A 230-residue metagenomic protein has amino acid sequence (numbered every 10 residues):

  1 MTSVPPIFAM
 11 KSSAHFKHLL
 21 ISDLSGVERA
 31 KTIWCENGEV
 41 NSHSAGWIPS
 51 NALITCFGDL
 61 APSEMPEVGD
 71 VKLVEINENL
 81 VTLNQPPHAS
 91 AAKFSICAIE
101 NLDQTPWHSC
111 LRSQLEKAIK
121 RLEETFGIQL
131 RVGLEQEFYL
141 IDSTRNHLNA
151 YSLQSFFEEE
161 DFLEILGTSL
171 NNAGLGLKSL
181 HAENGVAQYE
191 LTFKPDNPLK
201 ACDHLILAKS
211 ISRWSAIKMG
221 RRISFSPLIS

Functional and structural regions predicted by a protein language model:
M1-S179, A201-H204: ATP/Mg2+-dependent ligation/transfer catalytic cores
F94, V186, S230: Conserved glycine-rich FAD pyrophosphate-binding loop
S95-N101, Y189-D196: Short, hydrophobic beta-strand segments
G133, E190-K194, S224-S226: A cross-family glycoside hydrolase active-site/sugar-binding cleft signature
E135-L140, E183-L191: Short, conserved phosphate-binding/catalytic loop or strand-edge motifs used in phosphoryl-/nucleotidyl-transfer
E137, A182, D196, S226-S230: Active-site beta-loop-alpha junctions enriched in small/polar residues
L166, L170-Q188, G220-F225: Active-site cores enriched in adjacent His and Asp/Glu residues with nearby glycine-rich loops that coordinate divalent
C202-S230: Acidic, glycine-rich loop-and-beta core segments that form the ion-binding/anion-interacting portion of active sites
